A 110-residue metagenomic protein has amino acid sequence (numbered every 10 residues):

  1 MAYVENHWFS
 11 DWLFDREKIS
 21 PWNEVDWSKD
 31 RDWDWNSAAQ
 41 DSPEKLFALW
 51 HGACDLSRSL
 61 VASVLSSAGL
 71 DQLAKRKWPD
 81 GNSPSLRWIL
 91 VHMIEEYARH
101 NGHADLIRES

Functional and structural regions predicted by a protein language model:
M1-D32, K75-S110: Short, contiguous alpha-helical
R31-Q72, R87-E96: Acidic/histidine-rich alpha-helical segments that form the ligand environment of transition-metal centers
